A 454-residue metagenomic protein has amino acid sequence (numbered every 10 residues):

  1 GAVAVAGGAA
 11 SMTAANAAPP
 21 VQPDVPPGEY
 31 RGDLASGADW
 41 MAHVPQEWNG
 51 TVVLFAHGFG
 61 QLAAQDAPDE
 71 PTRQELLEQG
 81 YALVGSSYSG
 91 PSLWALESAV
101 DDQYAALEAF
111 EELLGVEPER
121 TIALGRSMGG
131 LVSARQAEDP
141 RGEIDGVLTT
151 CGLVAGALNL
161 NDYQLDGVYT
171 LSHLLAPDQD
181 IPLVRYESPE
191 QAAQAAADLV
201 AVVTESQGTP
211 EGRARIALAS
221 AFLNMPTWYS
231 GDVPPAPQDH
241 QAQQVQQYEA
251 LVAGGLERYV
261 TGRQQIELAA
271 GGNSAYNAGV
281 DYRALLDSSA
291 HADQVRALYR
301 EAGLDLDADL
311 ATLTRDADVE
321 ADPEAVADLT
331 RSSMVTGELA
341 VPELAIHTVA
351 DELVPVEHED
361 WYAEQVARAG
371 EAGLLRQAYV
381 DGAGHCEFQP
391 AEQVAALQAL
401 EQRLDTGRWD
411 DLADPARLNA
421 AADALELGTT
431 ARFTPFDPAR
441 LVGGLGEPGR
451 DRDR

Functional and structural regions predicted by a protein language model:
G1-A17: Secretory targeting and sorting signals
A18-A123, M128-R454: C-terminal His-loop and adjacent cap/lid subdomain of alpha/beta-hydrolase
